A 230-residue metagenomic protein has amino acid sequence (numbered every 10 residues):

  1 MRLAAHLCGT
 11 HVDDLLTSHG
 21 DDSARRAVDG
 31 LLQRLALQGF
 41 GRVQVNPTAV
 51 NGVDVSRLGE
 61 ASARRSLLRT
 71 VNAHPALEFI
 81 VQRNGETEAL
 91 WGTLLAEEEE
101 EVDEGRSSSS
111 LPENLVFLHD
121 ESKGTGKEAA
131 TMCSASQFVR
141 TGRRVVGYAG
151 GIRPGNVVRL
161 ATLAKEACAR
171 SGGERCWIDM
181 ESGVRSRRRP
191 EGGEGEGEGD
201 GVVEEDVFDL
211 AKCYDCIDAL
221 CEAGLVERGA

Functional and structural regions predicted by a protein language model:
R2-V146, N156: Conserved anion-binding
R34, T70-A73, L163, C216-A223: Alpha-helical structural signal in soluble globular domains
V81, V145-R153, W177, S182: Glycine-rich anion-binding loop/nest that anchors nucleotide
K123-G126, G151-G155, G183-R187: Short Gly/Pro-enriched loop/turn and capping motifs at secondary-structure junctions
R140-T141, E166-R170, E222, V226: Secondary-structure boundary motif
L160: Conserved, mostly hydrophobic/aromatic
K165-G192: Substrate-binding cleft of secreted/luminal carbohydrate-active enzymes
G183-G193, G199-A230: C-terminal helical cap(s) of enzyme catalytic domains, especially alpha/beta-barrels
